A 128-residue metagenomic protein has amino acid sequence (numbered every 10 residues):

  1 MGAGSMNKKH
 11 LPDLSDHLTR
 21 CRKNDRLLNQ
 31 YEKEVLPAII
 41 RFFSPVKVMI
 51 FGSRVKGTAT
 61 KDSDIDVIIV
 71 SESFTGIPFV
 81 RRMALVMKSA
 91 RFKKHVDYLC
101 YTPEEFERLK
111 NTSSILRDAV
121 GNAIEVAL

Functional and structural regions predicted by a protein language model:
M1-K47, V55-K61, S71-L128: Catalytic core of pol beta-like nucleotidyltransferases
D66-I69: Short beta-strand->loop micro-motif that forms the acidic, two-metal-ion catalytic signature in nucleotide-processing
